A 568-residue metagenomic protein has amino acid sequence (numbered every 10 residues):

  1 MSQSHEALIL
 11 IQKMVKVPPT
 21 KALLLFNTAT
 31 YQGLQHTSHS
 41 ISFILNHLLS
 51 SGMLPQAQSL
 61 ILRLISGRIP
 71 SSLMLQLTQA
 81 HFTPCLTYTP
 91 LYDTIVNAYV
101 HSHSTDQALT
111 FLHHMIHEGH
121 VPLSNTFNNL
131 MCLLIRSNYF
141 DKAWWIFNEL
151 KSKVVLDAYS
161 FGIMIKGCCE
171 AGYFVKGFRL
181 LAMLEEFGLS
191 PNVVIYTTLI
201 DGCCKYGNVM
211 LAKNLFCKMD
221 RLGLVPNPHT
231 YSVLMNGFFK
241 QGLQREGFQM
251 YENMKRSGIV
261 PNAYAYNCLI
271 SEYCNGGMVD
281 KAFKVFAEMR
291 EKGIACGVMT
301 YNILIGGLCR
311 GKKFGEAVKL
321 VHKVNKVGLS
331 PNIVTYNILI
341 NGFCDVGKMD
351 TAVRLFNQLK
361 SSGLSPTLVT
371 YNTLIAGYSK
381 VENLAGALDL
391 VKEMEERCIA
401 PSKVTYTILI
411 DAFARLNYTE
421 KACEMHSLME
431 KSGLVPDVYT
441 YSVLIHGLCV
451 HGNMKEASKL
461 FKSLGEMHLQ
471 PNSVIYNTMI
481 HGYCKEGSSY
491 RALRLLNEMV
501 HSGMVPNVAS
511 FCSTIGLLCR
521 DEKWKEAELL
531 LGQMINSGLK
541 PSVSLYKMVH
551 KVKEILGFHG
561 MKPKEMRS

Functional and structural regions predicted by a protein language model:
M1-Y159, C168-R179, M183-V194, Y206-N214 (+7 more regions): N-terminal targeting peptides
Q3-A7, A22, T37, I41 (+43 more regions): Pentatricopeptide repeat
L25, L60, F111, I146 (+12 more regions): Alpha-helical solenoid repeat scaffolds, predominantly canonical TPR units
G33, R68, P84, G119 (+26 more regions): Inter-helix linker motif
M504-V505, S510-S568: C-terminal interaction modules of eukaryotic adaptor/scaffold proteins
